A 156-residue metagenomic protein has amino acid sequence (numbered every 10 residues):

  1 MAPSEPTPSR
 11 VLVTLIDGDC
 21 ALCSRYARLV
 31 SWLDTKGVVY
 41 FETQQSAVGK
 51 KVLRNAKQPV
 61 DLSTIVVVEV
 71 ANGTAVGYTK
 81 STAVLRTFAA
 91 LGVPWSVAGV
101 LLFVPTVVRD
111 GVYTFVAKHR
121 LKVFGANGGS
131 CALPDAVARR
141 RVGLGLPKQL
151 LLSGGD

Functional and structural regions predicted by a protein language model:
A2-E5, V38-V39, Q58-S63: Short charge-dense sequence patches
A2-K36: Local sequence-structure signature of Cys/Sec-based thiol-disulfide redox active-site neighborhoods
D17-G18, T43, F103: Conserved residues at beta->alpha junctions
T35-V38, A98: A generic, residue-level signal for flexible/boundary positions that often mark functional hotspots
V38-S46: A short beta-strand-loop structural module common to alpha/beta enzyme folds
A47-D156: Thiol/selenol-based redox catalytic cores and closely related redox-interacting motifs
